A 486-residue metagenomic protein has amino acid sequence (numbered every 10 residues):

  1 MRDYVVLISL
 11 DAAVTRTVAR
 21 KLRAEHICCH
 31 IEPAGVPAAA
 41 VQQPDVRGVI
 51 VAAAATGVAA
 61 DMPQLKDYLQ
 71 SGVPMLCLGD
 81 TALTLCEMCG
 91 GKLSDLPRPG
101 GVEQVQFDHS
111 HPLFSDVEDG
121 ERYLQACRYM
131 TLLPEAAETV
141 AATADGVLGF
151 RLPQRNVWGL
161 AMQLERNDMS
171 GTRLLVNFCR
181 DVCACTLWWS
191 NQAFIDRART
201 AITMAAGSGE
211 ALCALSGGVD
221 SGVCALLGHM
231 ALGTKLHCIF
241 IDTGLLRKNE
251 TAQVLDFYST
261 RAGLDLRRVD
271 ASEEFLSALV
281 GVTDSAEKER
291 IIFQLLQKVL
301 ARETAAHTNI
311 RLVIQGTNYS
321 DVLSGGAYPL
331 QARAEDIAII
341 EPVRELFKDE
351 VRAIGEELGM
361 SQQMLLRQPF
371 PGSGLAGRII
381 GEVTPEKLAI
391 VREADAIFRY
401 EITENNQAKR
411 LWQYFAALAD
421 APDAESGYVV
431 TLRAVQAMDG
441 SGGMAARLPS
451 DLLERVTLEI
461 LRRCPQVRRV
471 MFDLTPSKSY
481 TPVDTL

Functional and structural regions predicted by a protein language model:
M1-G48, V58-D61, L69-S71, E87-R311 (+1 more regions): RNA-binding accessory domains that recognize and position tRNA/RNA substrates
D11, T81, Y319: A generic "binding-loop/recognition-motif" signal
A52-A55, N318: Short glycine-/small-residue-rich Rossmann-like dinucleotide-binding loops
A55-P63, L323-G325: Glycine/threonine-rich flexible loop motifs
D61-T81: Short alpha-beta junction capping motif
T81-A82, S221: Catalytic nucleophile loop
V313-Q315: Polar, glycine-rich mid-to-C-terminal structural blocks that act as macromolecule-binding/assembly scaffolds
Y319-Q331: Short Gly/Thr/Asp-enriched flexible loops that form oxyanion-binding sites at enzyme active sites
